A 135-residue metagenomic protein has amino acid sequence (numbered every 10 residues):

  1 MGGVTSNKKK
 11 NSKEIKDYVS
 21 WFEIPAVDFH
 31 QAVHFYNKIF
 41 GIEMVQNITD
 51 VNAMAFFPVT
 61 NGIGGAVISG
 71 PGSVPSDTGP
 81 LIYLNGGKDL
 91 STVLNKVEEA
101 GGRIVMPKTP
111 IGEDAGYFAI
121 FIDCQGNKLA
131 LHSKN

Functional and structural regions predicted by a protein language model:
M1-V33, P80-I82, K134-N135: N-terminal beta-strand motif that seeds the catalytic metal site of vicinal oxygen chelate
Y18-V27, G72-E98, Y117-I122: Vicinal oxygen chelate
E23-I63: Core segments of cupin and vicinal oxygen chelate
A32-Y36, V97, G126: Conserved active-site tyrosine of GNAT-family acetyltransferases
T49-A53, S76, G112-Y117: Short acidic/glycine-enriched loop/turn segments that link adjacent beta-strands
F56-N61, F121-C124, K134: Active-site beta-strand termini and strand-to-loop segments that position acidic
G101, C124-Q125: Residue-level recognition of short loop/turn positions
